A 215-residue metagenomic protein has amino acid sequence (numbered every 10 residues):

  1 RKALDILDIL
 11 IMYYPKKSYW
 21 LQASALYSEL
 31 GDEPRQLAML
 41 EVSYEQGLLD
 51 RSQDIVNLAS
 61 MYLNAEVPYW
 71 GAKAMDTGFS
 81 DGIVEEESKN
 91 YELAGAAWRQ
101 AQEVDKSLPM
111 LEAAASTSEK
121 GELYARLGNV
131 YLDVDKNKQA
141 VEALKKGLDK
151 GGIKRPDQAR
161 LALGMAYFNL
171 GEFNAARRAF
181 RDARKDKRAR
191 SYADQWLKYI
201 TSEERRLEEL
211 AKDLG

Functional and structural regions predicted by a protein language model:
R1-L170, A175-L207, L214-G215: Alpha-solenoid helical repeat scaffolds
